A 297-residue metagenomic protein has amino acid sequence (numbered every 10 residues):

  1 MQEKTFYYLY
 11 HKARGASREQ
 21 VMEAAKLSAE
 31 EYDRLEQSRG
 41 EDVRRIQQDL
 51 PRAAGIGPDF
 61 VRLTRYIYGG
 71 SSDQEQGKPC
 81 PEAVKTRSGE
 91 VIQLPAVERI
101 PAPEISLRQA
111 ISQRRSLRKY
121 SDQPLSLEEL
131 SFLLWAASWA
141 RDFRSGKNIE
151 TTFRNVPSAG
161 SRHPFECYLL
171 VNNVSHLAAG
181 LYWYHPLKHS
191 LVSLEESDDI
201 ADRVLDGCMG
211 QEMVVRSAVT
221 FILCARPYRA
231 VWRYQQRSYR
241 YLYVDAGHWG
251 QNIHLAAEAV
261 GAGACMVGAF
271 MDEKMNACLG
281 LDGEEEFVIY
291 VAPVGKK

Functional and structural regions predicted by a protein language model:
M1-T220, Y228, F270-K297: N-terminal accessory segments that position/regulate proteins before the catalytic core
L133, C167, V219-A230, S238-A277: Small-aliphatic-rich amphipathic alpha-helix that forms the alpha element of a beta-alpha
A201, R233-S238: Short, surface-exposed loop/helix-turn segments at secondary-structure junctions that function as lids/hinges flanking
